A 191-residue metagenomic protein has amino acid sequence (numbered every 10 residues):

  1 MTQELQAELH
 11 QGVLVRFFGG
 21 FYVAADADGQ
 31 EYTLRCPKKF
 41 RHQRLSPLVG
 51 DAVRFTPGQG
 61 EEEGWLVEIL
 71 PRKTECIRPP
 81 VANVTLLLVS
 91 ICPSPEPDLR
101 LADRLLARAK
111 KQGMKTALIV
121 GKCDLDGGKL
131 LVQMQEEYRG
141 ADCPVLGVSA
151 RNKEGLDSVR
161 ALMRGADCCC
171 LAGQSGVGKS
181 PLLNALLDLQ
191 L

Functional and structural regions predicted by a protein language model:
M1-L99: N-terminal accessory targeting/assembly segments
E8, R16-F18, Q112-M114, R139-A141 (+1 more regions): Short flexible coil/turn linkers enriched for glycine and charged/polar residues that connect secondary-structure
L14, M163, L182: Conserved RecA-like P-loop NTPase ATPase core
Q59-E61, P93-E96, K122-D126, R151-E154: Conserved nucleotide-binding/hydrolysis micro-motifs of P-loop NTPases
V84-S90, K111-C123, D142-S149: Conserved beta-strand/loop subsegment of P-loop NTPase cores
R100-K115: Histidine-anchored nucleotide/phosphate-binding helix
D124-V177: Canonical P-loop GTPase G-domain recognition
K179-L191: A conserved segment at the C-terminal end of the G1
